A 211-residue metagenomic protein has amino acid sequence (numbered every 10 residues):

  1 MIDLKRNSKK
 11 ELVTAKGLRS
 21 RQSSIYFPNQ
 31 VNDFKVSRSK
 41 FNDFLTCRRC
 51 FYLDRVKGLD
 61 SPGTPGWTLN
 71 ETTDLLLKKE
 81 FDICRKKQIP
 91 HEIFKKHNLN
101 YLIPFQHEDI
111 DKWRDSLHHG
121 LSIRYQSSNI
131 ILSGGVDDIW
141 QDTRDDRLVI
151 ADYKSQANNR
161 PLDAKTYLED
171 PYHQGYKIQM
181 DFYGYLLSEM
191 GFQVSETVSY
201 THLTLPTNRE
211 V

Functional and structural regions predicted by a protein language model:
M1-R147: Metal-dependent nuclease catalytic cores that hydrolyze phosphodiester bonds in DNA/RNA, characterized by
L59, C84, L186-M190, T204: Active-site catalytic microenvironments for nucleophilic, acid-base chemistry
I123-I178: Non-catalytic protein-protein interaction segments used by genome-maintenance enzymes to assemble and couple activities
Y153, V198-S199: A short alpha-helix capping/helix-loop junction motif
E169-V198: Metal-dependent nuclease catalytic cores in nucleic-acid-processing enzymes, especially RNase H-like/related
T201-T207: Conserved small/polar residues in nucleotide/adenosyl-binding loops
